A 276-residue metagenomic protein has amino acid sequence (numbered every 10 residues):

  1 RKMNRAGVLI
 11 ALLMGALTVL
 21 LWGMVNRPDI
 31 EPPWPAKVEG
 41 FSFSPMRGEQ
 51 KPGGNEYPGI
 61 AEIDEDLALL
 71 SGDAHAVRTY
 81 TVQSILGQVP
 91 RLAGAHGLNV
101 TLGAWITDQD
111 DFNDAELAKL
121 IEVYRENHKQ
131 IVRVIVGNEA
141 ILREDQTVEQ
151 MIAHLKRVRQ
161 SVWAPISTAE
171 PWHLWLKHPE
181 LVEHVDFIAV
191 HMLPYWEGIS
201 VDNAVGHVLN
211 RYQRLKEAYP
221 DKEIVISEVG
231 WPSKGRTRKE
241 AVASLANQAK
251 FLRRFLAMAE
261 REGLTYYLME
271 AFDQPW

Functional and structural regions predicted by a protein language model:
V8-G23: Hydrophobic membrane-insertion alpha-helices, especially the h-region of bacterial N-terminal signal peptides
L20-L69, D73-H75: Boundary/entry segment of secreted carbohydrate-active catalytic domains
F41, V77, V134, I188 (+2 more regions): Conserved, mostly hydrophobic/aromatic
D66-D108, D114, Q150-A164: Aromatic-lined substrate-binding rim segments of carbohydrate-active enzymes
H96, L102, V132, E170-V208 (+1 more regions): Aromatic- and acid-rich polysaccharide-binding/catalytic face of secreted or lumenal carbohydrate-active enzymes
A104, K156-L176, D221-V229, L264-W276: Aromatic-lined carbohydrate-recognition surfaces of secreted/lumenal glycan-active proteins
L120-T147, A169, W175-L176, I226: Active-site groove signature of glycoside hydrolases
P232-K234, K239-W276: Substrate-binding cleft of secreted/luminal carbohydrate-active enzymes
